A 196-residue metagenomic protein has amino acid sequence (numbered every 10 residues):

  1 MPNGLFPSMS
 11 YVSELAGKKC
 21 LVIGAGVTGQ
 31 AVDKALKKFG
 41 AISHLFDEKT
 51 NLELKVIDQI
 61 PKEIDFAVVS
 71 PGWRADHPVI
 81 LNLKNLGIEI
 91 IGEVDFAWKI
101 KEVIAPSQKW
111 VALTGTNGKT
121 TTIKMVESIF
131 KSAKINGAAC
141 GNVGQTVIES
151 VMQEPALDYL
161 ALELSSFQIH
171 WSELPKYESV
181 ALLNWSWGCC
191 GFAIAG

Functional and structural regions predicted by a protein language model:
M1-L5: Intrinsic disorder/low-complexity segments
K19, K34-A35, K55-K62, P71 (+1 more regions): Phosphate-binding loop of NTP-binding sites
K19-V32: Glycine-rich adenosine-cofactor-binding loop
I23, F46, C140: The conserved SAM/SAH-binding core of class I Rossmann-like methyltransferase domains, concentrating on the hydrophobic
G26, K49, V143: Residues in the short beta-alpha loop(s) of Rossmann-like NAD(P)-binding domains
T28, N51, F167: Conserved Rossmann-like nucleotide-cofactor binding loop
K38-L54: NAD(P)-binding Rossmann-fold cofactor-contacting core
